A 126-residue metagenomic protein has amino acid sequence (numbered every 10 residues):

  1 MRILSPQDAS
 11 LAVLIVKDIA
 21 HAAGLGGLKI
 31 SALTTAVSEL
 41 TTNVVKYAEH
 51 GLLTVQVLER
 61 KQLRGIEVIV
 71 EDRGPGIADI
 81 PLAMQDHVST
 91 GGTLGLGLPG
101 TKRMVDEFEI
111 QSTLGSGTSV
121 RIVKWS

Functional and structural regions predicted by a protein language model:
M1-T35: Bergerat-fold GHKL ATPase/HATPase_c domain
T41-S126: Conserved beta-strand-loop-beta-strand hairpin that lines the nucleotide-binding pocket of ATP/GTP-utilizing enzymes
